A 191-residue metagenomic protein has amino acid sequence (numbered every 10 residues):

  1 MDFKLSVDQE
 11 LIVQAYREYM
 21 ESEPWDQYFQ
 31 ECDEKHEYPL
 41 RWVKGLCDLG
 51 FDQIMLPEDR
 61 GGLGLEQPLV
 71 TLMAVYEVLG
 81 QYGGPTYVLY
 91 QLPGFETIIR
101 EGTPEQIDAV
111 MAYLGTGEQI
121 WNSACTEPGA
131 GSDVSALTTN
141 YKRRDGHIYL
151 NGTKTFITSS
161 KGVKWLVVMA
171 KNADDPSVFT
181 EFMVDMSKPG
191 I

Functional and structural regions predicted by a protein language model:
M1-L89, A109, Y113-T116: Amphipathic, small/basic residue-rich leader segments at the start of a protein or domain
Y16-S22, G102-A109, D145-N151, E181-I191: Long, well-ordered alpha-helical segments
G61, C125-A130, T155-F156: Short, solvent-exposed loop/turn elements at beta->coil junctions and helix N-caps that rim active or binding pockets
T86-E105, G131: N-terminal glycine-rich flavin-associated loop
G117-C125: A short, Trp-centered hydrophobic/proline-enriched beta-strand micro-motif
G129-L137: Active-site-adjacent elements of ketosynthase-type condensing enzymes
T139-K142: A structural signal for short hydrophobic beta-strand segments in well-ordered beta-sheet cores
H147, N151-I191: A short core secondary-structure module
